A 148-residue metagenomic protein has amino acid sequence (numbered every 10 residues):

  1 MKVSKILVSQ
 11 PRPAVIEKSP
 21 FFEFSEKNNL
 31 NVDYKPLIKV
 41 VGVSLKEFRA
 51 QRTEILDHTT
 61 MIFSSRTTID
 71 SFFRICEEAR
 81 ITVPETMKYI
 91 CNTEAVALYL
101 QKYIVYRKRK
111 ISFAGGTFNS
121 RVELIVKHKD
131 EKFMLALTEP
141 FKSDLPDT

Functional and structural regions predicted by a protein language model:
M1-T148: Conserved beta-alpha
